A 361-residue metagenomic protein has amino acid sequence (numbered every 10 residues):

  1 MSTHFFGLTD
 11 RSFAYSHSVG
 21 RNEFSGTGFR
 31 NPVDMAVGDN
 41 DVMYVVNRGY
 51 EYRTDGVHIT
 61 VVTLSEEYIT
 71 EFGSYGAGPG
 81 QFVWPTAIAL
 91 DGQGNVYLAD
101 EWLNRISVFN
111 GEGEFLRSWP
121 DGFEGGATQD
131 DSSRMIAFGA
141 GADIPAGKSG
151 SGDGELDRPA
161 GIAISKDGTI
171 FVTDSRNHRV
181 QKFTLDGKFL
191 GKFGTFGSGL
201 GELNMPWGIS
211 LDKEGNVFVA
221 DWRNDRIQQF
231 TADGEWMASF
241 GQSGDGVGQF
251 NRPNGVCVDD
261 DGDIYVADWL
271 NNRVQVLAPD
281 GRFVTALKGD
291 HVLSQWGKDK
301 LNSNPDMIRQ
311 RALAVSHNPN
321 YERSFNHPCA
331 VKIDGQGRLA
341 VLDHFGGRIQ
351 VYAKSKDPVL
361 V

Functional and structural regions predicted by a protein language model:
M1-V361: Eukaryotic scaffold repeat domains enriched in small/polar residues
